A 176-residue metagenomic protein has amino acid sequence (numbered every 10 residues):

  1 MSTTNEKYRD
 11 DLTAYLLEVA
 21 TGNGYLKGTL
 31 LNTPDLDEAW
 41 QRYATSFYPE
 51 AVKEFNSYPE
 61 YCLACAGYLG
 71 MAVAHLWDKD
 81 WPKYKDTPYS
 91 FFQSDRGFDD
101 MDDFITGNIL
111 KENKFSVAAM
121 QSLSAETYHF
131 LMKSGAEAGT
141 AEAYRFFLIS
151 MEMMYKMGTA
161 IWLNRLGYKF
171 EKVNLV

Functional and structural regions predicted by a protein language model:
M1-V176: Intrinsic-disorder/low-complexity detector
